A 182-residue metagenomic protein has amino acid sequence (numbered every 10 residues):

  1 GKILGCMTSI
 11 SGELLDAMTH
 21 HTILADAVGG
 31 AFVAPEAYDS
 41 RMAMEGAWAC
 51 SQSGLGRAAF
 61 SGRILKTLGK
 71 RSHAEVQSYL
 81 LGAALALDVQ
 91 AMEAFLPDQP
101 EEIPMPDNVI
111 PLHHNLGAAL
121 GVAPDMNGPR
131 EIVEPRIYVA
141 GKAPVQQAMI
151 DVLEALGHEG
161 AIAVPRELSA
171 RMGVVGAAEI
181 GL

Functional and structural regions predicted by a protein language model:
G1-W48: Glycine-rich phosphate-binding loop plus the immediately following alpha-helix
S9, E13, G54, V76-L87 (+4 more regions): Conserved active-site and cofactor/substrate-binding residues in soluble primary-metabolism enzymes
L15-T19, G82-E93, I150, V175-E179: Predominant activation on well-ordered alpha-helical scaffold segments within soluble catalytic domains
A47-A91, F95, E102-A119: Adenine-nucleotide phosphate-binding core of ATP-dependent small-molecule kinases
E101-P111, L116, V122, N127-V152: Glycine-rich phosphate-binding loops at beta-strand->alpha-helix junctions
P144-E154, H158, A163-L182: Glycine-rich phosphate-binding/hydrolytic loop that grips phosphoryl groups
